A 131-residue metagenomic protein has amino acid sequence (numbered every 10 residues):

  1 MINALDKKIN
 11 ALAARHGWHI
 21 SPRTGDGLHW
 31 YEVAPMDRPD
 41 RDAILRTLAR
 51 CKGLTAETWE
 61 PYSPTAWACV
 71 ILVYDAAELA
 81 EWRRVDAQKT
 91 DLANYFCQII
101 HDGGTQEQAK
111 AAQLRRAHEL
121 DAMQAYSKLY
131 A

Functional and structural regions predicted by a protein language model:
M1, K8, H19, Q98-I99: Generic short N-terminal amphipathic or hydrophobic helices
M1-A4, A77-R84, M123-A131: Short intrinsically disordered terminal tails
N3-A13, R41-L48: Short amphipathic alpha-helix segments
A4-L5, A49, E107, A125: Short, low-complexity interaction segments enriched in Ser/Thr/Pro/Gly
I9, A13, K110-Q113, H118-A122: Hydrophobic face of amphipathic alpha-helices
A13-H19, G53: Short amphipathic beta-strand starts and helix->beta connectors
R23-A112, R116: Acidic, low-complexity, intrinsically disordered interaction modules
A93-I100, L120-A131: Charged, low-complexity alpha-helical linker segments
